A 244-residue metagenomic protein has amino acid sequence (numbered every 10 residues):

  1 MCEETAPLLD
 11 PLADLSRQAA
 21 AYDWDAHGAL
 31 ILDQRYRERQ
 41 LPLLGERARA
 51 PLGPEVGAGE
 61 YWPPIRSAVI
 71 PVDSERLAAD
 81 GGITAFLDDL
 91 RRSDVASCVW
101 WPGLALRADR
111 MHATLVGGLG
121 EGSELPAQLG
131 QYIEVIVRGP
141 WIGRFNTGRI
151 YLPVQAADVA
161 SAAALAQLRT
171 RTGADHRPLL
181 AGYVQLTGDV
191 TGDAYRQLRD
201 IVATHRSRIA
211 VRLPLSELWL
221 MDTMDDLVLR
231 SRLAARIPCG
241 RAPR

Functional and structural regions predicted by a protein language model:
C2-R244: Histidine-dependent nucleotide/RNA phosphoesterase domain, centered on the 2H-phosphoesterase fold with its duplicated
